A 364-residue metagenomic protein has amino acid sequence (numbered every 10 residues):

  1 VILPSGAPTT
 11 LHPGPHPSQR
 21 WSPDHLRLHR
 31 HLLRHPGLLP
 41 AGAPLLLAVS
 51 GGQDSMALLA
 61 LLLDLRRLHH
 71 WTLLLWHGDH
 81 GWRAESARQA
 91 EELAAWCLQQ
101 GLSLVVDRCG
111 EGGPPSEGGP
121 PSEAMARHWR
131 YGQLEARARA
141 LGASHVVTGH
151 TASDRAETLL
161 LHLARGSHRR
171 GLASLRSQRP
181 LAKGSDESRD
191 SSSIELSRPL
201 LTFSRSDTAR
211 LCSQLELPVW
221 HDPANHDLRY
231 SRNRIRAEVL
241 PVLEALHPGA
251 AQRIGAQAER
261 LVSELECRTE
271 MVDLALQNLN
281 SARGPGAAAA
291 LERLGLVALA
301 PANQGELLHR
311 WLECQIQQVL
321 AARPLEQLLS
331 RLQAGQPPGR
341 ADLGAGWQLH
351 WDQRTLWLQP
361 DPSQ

Functional and structural regions predicted by a protein language model:
I2-D54, L74, H80, C109-E111 (+5 more regions): AMP-forming adenylation/ATP pyrophosphatase catalytic core
I2-E238: Core alpha/beta nucleotide-donor-binding catalytic domains of modification enzymes
H69, A245-G249, E313-L320: Short helix-capping/linker segments at secondary-structure and domain boundaries
G166, Q178, L215, V242-L246 (+3 more regions): Change "in soluble alpha/beta enzymes" to "in soluble alpha/beta proteins
N225-S231, Q252-V262: Internal, active-site/partner-interface "lid" segment
R236-E238, V242-A250, I254: Conserved anion/nucleotide-ligand pocket segment
